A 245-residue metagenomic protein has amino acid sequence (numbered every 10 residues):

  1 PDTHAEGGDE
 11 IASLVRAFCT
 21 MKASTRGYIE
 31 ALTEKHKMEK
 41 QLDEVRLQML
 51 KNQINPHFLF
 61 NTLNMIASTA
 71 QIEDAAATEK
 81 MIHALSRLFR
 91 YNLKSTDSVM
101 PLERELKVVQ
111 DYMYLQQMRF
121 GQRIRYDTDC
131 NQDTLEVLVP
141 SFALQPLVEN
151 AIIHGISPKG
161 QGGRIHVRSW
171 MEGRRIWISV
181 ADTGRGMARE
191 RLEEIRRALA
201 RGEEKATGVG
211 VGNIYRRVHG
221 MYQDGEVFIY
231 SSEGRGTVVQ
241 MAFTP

Functional and structural regions predicted by a protein language model:
P1-I54, F58-F228, V238-A242: Two-component histidine phosphotransfer core
